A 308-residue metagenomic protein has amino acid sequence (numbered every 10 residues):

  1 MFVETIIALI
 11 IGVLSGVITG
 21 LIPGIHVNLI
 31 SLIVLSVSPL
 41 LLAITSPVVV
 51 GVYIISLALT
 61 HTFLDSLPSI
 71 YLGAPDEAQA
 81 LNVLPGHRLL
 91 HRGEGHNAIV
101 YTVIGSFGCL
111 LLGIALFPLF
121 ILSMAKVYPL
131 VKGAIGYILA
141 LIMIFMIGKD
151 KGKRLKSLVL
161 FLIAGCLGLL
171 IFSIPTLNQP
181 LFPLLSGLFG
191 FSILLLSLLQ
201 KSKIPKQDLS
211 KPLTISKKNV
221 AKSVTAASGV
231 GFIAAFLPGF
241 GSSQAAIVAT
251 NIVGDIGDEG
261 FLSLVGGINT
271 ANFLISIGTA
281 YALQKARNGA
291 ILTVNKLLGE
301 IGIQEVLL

Functional and structural regions predicted by a protein language model:
M1-T45, I171-G241, I247-V253: Helix-loop-helix hairpins and the membrane-proximal interhelical loops of multi-pass alpha-helical transport proteins
I7, I11-S15, T19, P23 (+15 more regions): Hydrophobic faces of alpha-helical transmembrane segments in multi-pass integral membrane proteins
G16, L35-P39, H87-R88, I142-G148: Generic transmembrane alpha-helix motif of multi-pass integral membrane proteins
I18-L29, F145-V159, D255-D258: Membrane-helix interface "capping/anchor" motifs
I25, P47, R92-G95, R154-L155 (+2 more regions): Membrane-helix interface/capping residues of multi-pass secondary transporters
I44, V48-G51, V100, P180-P183 (+1 more regions): Membrane-water interface of alpha-helical transmembrane segments
I54-L139, S242-L308: Helix-loop-helix junctions within the multi-pass membrane cores of secondary transporters/permeases
V100-K203, I301-L308: Membrane-embedded alpha-helical modules
